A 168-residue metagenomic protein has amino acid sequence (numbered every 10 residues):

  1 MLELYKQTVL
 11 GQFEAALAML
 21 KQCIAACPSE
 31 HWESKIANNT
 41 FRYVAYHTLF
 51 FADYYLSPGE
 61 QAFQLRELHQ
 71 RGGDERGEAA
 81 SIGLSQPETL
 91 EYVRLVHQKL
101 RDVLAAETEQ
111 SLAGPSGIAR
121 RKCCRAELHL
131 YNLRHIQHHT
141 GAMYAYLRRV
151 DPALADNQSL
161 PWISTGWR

Functional and structural regions predicted by a protein language model:
M1-T8, F51-I118, R149-R168: Short, helix-capping/interhelical loops that line the mouth of catalytic, cofactor-, or ligand-binding pockets
K6, G11-C27: N-terminal leader/capping segments at the start of a protein or of a new domain
F13-L20, F41-L56, G83-Q86, L90-L100 (+1 more regions): Alpha-helical transition-metal enzyme core signature, strongest for iron centers
H31-E33, S85-T89, E127: Short helix-to-loop capping/linker segments positioned immediately adjacent to catalytic or ligand/cofactor-binding
W32-F41, G117-R121: A glycine-rich, coil/turn loop motif that links secondary-structure elements
R121-R134: Individual transmembrane alpha-helices with interfacial aromatic-anchor signatures
Y146: A short helix-coil junction within the Rossmann-fold of NAD(P)-dependent oxidoreductases
